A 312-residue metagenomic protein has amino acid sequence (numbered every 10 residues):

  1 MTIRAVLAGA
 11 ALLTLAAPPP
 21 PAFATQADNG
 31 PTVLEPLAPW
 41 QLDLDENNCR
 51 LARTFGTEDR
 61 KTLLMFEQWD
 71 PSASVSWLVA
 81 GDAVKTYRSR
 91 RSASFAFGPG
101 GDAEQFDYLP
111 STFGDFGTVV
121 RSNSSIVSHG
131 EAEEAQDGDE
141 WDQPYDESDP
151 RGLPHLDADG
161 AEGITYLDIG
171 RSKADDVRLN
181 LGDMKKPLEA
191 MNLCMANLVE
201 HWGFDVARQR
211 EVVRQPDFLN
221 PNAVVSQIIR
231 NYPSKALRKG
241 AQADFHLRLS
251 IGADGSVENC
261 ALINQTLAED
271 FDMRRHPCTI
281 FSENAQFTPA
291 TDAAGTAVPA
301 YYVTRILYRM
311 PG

Functional and structural regions predicted by a protein language model:
M1-A8: Bacterial N-terminal signal peptides that target proteins for export
T14-P21: C-terminal segment of classical bacterial N-terminal signal peptides
T25-S92: An ectodomain-focused feature that recognizes extracytoplasmic/extracellular
F95-R151: Extended, solvent-exposed segments with strong compositional bias
E147-R171: Short, surface-exposed ligand- or partner-binding patches at beta-edge/loop junctions that are enriched in aromatics
M191-R238, H276-E283: Acidic, low-complexity proline/glycine/alanine-rich linker and hinge segments
A241, G252, S256-A290: A short, well-structured alpha-helical segment
P277-G312: Short, positively biased Gly/Pro-containing turn/loop motifs at secondary-structure boundaries
